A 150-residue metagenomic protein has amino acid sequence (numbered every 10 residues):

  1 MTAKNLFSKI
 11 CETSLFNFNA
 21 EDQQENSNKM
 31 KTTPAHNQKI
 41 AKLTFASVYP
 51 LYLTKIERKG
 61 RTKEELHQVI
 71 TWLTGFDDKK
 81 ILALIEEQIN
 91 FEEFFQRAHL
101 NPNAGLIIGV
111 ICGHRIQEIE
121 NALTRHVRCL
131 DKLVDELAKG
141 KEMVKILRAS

Functional and structural regions predicted by a protein language model:
Q24: Cationic, low-complexity basic patches in intrinsically disordered or flexible, solvent-exposed regions
K29-S150: A charge-rich, low-complexity, intrinsically flexible signal that marks solvent-exposed coils, linkers, repeats
